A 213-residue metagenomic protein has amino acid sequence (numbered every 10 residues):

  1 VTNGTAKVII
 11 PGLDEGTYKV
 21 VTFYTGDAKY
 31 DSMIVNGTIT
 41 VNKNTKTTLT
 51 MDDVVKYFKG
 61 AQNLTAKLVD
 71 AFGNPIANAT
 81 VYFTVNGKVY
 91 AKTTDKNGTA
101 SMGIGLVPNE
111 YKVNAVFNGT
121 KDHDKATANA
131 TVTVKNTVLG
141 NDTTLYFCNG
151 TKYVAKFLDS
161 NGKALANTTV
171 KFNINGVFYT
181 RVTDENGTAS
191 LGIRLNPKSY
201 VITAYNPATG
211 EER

Functional and structural regions predicted by a protein language model:
V1-R213: Solvent-exposed beta-strand/loop surfaces, strongest in extracytoplasmic domains of secreted and cell-surface proteins
